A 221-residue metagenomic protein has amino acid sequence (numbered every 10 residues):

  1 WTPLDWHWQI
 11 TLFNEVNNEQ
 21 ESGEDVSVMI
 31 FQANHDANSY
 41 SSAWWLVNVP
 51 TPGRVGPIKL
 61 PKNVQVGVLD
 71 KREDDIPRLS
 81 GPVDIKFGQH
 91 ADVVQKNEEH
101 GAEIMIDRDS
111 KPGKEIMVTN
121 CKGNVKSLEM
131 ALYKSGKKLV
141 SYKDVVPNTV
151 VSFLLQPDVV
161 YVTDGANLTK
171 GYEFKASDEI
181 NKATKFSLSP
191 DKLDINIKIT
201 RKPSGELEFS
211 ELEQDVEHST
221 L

Functional and structural regions predicted by a protein language model:
W1-F13, N17-L221: Intrinsically disordered, low-complexity segments enriched in small/polar residues
